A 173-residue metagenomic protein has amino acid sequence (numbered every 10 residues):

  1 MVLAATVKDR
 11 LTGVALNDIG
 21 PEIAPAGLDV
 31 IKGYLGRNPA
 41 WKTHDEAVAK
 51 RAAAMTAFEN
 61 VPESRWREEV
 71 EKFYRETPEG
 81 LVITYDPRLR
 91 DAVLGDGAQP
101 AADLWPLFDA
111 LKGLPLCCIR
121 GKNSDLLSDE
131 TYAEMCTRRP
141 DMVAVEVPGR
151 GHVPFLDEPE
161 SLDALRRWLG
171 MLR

Functional and structural regions predicted by a protein language model:
M1-A26: Conserved hydrolase catalytic core segment
R10-L11, R139-M142: Core-facing hydrophobic residues within beta-strands of well-ordered domains
N17-E59: Internal catalytic or translocation cores that form aromatic/hydrophobic pockets or channels for amphipathic metabolites
E22, L126, R150-V153: Active-site loop signature of alpha/beta-hydrolase-fold enzymes
K42-A98: Conserved alpha/beta-hydrolase catalytic His-Asp/Glu region
R75-T137, E146: Conserved serine/cysteine hydrolase catalytic core
V147-L162: Catalytic histidine-centered segment of alpha/beta-hydrolase-like enzymes
A164-L172: C-terminal alpha-helix
